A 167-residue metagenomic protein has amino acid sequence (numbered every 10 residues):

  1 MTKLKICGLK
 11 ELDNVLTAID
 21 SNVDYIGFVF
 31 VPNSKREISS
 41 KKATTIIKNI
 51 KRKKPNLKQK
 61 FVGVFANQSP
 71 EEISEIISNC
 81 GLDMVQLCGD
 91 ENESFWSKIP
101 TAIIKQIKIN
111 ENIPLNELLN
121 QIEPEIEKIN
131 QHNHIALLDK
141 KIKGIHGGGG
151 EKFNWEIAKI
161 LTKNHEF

Functional and structural regions predicted by a protein language model:
M1-F167: Conserved N-terminal beta1-alpha1 strand-loop-helix module at the mouth
